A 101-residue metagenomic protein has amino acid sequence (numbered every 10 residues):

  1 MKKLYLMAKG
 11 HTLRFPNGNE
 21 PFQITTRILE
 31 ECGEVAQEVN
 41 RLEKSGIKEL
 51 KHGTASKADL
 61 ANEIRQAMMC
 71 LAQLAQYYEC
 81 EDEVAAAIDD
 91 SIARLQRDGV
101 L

Functional and structural regions predicted by a protein language model:
M1-L101: Flexible "arm" and connector segments at domain edges
